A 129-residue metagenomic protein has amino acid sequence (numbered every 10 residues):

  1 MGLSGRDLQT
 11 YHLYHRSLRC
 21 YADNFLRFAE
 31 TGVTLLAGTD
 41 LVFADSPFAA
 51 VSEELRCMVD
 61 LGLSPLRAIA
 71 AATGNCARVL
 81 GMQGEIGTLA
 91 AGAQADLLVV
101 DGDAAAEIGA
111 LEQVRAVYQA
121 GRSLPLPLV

Functional and structural regions predicted by a protein language model:
G2-Y11, S17-V100: His/Asp/Glu-enriched, well-ordered alpha-helical/loop segment that forms or immediately abuts the divalent-metal
A72-G74, R78, A91-V129: C-terminal cap of metal-dependent C-N hydrolases
